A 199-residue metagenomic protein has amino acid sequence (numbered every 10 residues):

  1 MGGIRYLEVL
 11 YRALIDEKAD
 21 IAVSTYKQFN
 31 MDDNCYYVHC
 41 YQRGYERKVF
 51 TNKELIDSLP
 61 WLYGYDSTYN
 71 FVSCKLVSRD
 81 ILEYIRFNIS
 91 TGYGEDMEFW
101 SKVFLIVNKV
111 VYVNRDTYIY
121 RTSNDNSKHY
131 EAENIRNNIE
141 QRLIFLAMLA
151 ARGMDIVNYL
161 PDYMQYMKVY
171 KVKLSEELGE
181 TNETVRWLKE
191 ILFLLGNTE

Functional and structural regions predicted by a protein language model:
G2-V110, Y120-A132: Donor-binding/catalytic cores of nucleotide-activated saccharide and glycerol-phosphate transferases/polymerases
Y112, T117, R121-E199: C-terminal subregions of glycosyltransferases and related glycan-biosynthesis enzymes
